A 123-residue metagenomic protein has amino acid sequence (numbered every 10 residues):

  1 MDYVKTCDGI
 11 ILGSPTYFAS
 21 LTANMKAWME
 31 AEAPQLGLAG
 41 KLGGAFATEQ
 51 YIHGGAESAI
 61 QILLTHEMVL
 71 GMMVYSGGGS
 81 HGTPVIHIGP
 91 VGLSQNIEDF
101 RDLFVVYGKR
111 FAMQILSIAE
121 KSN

Functional and structural regions predicted by a protein language model:
M1, T6, Y75-N123: Glycine-rich phosphate/pyrophosphate-binding loop and the adjoining helix
M1-G79: Helix-loop-strand module that forms the ligand-binding subsite of alpha/beta enzymes
